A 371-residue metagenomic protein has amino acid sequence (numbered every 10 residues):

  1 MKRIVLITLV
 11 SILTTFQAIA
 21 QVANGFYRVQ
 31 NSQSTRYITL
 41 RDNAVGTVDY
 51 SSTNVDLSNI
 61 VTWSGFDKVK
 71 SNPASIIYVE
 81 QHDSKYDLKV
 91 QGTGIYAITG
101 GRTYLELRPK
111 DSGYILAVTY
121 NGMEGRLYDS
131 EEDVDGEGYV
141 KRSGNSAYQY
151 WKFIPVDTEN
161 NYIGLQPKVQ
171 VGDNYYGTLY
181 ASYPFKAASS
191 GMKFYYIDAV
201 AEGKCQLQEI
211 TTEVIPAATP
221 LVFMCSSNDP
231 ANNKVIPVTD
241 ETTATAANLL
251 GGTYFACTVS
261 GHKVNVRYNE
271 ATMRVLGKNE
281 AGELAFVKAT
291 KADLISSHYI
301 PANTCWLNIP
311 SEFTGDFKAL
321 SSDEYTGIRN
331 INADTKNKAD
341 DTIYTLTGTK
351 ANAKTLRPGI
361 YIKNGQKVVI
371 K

Functional and structural regions predicted by a protein language model:
M1-I4, A20, K371: Positively charged n-region of N-terminal signal peptides that target proteins for export
I7-T15: Bacterial N-terminal signal peptides
F16, D198, E324-K371: C-terminal outer-membrane/trafficking sorting elements
Q21-T47, G65-D135, R142-Y162: Extracellular glycan-recognition/adhesion modules and their associated mucin-like linkers
V140-R142, W306-N308, I360-I362: Short, exposed beta-strand-loop hairpins at the edges of beta-sheets in extracellular/periplasmic proteins
I154-S189, T211-A285, T290-I328: A short, polar beta-strand/turn micro-motif
A199-A201, L221: Contiguous mid-protein beta-loop-alpha structural module that forms a pocket-lining wall or clamp of enzyme active
